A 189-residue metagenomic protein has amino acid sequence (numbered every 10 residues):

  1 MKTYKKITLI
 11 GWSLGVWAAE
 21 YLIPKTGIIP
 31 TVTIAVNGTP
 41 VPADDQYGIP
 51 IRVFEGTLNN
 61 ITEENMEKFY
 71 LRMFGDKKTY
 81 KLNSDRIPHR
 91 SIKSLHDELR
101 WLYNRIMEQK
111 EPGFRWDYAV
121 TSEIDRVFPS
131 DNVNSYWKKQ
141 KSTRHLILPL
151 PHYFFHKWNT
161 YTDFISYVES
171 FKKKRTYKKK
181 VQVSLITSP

Functional and structural regions predicted by a protein language model:
Y4-W12: Alpha/beta-hydrolase fold nucleophile elbow
G11-A19: Gly/Ala-rich beta-loop-alpha elbow adjacent to hydrolase catalytic centers
P24-N60: Flexible "cap/lid" loop of the alpha/beta hydrolase fold
Q46, E63-Y103: Conserved alpha/beta-hydrolase catalytic His-Asp/Glu region
A119-T121: Short beta-strand/loop motif that positions the catalytic acidic residue of the alpha/beta-hydrolase fold
E123-F128: Acidic catalytic loop of the alpha/beta-hydrolase fold
P129-K138: Short alpha-helix in the alpha/beta-hydrolase fold that links the catalytic acid
L146-F164: Catalytic histidine-centered segment of alpha/beta-hydrolase-like enzymes
